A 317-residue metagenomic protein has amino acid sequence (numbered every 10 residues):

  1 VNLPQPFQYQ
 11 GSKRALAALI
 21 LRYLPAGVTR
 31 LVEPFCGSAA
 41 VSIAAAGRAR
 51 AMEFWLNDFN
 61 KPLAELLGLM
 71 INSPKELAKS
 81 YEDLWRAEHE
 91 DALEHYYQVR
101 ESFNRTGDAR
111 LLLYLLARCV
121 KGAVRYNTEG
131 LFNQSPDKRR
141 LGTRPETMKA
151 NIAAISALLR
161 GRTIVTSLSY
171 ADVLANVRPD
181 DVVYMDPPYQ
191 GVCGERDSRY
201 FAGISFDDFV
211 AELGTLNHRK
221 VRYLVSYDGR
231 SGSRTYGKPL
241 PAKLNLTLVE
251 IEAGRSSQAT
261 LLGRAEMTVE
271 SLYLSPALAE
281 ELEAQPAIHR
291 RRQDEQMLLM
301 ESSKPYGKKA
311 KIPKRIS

Functional and structural regions predicted by a protein language model:
V1-L19, A26, S73-Y184, P188-R196 (+2 more regions): SAM-dependent nucleic-acid methyltransferase catalytic core
R22, G27-E101: SAM cofactor-binding core of SAM-dependent methyltransferases, primarily the Rossmann-like beta-alpha-beta module
P34-F35, N57, T166-L168, M185-P187 (+2 more regions): Short His-Asn-centered micro-motif
S38-V41, N60-P62, N72, R118-K121 (+5 more regions): Short, solvent-exposed loop/turn segments at secondary-structure junctions
I43-A45, L66, N176-V177, C193-D197 (+1 more regions): A short acidic (Asp/Glu
R196-I204: Short, surface-exposed loop/helix-turn segments at secondary-structure junctions that function as lids/hinges flanking
G203-S317: Long, positively charged, glycine-interspersed low-complexity recognition regions
